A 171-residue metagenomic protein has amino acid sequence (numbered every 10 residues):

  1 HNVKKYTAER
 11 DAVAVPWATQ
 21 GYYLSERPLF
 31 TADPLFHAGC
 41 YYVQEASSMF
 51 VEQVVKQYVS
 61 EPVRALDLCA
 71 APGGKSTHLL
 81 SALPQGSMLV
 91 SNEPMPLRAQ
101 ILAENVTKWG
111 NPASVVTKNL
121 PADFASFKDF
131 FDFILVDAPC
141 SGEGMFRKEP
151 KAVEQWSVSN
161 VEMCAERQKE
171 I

Functional and structural regions predicted by a protein language model:
H1-I171: S-adenosylmethionine
